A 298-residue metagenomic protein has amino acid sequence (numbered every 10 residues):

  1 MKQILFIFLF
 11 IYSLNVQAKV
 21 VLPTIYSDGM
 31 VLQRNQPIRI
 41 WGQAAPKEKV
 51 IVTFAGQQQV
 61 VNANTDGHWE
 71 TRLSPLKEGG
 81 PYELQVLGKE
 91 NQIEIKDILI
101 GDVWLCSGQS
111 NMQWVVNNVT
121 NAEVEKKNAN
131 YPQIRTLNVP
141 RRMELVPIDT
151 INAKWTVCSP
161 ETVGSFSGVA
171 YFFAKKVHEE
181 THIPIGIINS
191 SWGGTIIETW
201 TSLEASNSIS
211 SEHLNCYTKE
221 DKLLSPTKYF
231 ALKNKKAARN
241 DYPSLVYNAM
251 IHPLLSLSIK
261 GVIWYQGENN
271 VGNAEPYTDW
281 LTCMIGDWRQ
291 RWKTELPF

Functional and structural regions predicted by a protein language model:
M1-I4: Positively charged n-region of N-terminal signal peptides that target proteins for export
K19-F298: Cell-envelope and extracellular/periplasmic
